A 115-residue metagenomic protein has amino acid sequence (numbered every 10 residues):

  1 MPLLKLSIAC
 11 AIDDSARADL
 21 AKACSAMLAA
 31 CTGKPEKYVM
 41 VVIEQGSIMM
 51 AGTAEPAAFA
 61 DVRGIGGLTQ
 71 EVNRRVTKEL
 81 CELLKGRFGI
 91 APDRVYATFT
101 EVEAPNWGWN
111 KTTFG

Functional and structural regions predicted by a protein language model:
M1-G115: Interaction-mediating elements
